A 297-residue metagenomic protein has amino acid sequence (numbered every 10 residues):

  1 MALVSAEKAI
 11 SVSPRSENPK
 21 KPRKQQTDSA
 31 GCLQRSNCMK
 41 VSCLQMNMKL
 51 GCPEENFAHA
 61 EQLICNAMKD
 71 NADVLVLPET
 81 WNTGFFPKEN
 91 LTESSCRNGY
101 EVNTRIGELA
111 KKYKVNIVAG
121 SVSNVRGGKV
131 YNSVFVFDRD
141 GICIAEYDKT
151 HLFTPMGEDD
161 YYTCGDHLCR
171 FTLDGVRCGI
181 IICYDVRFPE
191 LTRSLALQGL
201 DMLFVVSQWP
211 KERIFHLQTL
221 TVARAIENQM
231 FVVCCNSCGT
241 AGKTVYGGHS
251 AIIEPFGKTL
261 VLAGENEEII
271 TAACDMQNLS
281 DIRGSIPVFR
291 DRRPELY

Functional and structural regions predicted by a protein language model:
S5-S16: Low-acidity, Ser/Thr- and Arg-rich intrinsically disordered low-complexity segments
Q25-Q26, Q34: Low-complexity, intrinsically disordered or signal/transmembrane-proximal segments
M39-L50: Generic N-terminal amphipathic, Lys/Arg-enriched alpha-helix
P53-E54, Q62-R139, E146, W209-M230: Cys-nucleophile CN-hydrolase/nitrilase-fold catalytic domain and related Cys-dependent amidase chemistry that acts on
N98, V125-Q198, K211-T219, Y246 (+1 more regions): Active-site catalytic loop in hydrolytic enzyme cores
N98-V118, R187-I270: CN hydrolase (nitrilase-like) catalytic-core segments centered on the catalytic cysteine and neighboring Lys/Glu
G120, S133-V136, C169, S250-I252 (+1 more regions): Short beta-strand scaffold segments in enzyme catalytic cores
